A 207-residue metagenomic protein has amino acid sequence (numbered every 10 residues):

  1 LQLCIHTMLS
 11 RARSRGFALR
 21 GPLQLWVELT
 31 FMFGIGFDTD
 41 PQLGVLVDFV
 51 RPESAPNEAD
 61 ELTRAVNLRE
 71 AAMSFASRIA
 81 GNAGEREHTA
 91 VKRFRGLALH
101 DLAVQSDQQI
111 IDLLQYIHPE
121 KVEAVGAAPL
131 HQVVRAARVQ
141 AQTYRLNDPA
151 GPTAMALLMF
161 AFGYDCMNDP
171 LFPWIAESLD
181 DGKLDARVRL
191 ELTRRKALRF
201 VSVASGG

Functional and structural regions predicted by a protein language model:
L1-G207: A contiguous, surface-oriented mixed alpha/beta subdomain in the mid-to-C-terminal portion of proteins that forms
